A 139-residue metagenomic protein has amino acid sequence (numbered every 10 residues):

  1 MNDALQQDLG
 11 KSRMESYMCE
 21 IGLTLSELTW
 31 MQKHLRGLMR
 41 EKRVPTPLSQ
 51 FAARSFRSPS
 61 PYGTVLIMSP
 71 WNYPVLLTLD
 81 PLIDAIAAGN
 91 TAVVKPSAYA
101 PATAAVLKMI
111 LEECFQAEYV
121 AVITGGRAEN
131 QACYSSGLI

Functional and structural regions predicted by a protein language model:
M1-F56: N-terminal Rossmann-like NAD(P)+-binding subdomain of aldehyde/semialdehyde dehydrogenases
L48-I139: Rossmann-like NAD(P) dinucleotide-binding subdomain of oxidoreductase/dehydrogenase enzymes
